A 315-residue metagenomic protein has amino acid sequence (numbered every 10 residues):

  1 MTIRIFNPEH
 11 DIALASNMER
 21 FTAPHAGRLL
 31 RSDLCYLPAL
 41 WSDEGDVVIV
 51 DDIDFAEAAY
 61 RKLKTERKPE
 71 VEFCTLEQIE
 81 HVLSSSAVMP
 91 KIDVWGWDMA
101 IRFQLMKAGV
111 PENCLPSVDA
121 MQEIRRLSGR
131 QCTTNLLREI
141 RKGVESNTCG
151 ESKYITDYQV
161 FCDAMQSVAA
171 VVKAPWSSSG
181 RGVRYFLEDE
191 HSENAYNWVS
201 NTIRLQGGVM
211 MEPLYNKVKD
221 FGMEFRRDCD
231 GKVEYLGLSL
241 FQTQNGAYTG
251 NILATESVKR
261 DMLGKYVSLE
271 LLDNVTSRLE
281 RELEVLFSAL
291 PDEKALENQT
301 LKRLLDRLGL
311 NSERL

Functional and structural regions predicted by a protein language model:
M1-I49: N-terminal-proximal low-complexity accessory segments that begin disordered and transition into the first
R28-W41, I49-V160: Conserved N-proximal alpha/beta basic substrate-recognition cap immediately N-terminal to, or forming the N-lobe
V144-E151, V171, L187-K217, L286-L290: Conserved ATP-binding module of the ATP-grasp superfamily
E151-S152, A170-A195, G222, N245-L263: Glycine-rich phosphate-binding loop of ATP-grasp-fold ATP-dependent ligases
I155, A164-Y185, G207-K217, K302 (+2 more regions): ATP-grasp fold ATP-binding core
V168, A195-G250, D306, R314: Phosphate-binding site of ATP-dependent enzymes
R227-D292: ATP-dependent carboxylate/phosphate-activation module, predominantly the ATP-grasp catalytic core and closely related
V285-L315: Conserved metal-phosphate-binding beta-hairpin within the catalytic cores of diverse ATP-dependent phosphoryl-transfer
